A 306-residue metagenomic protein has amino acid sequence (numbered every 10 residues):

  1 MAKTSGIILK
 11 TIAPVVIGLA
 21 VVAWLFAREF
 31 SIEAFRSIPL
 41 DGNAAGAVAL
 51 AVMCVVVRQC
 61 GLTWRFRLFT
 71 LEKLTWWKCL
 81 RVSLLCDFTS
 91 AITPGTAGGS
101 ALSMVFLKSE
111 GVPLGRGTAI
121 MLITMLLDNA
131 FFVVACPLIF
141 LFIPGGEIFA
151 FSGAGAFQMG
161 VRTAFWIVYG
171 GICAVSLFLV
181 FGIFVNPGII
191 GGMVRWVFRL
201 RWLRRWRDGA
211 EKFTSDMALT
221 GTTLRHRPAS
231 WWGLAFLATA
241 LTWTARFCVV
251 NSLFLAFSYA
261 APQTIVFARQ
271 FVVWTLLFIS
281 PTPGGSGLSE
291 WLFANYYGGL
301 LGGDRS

Functional and structural regions predicted by a protein language model:
M1-S37, T89-W202, S286-S306: Transmembrane helix-loop-helix hairpins in multi-pass inner-membrane proteins
I7-I12, D41-L50, T222-F236: Membrane-interface helix starts
F35-A44, E72-T75, G111, T220-P228 (+1 more regions): Helix-boundary and loop/linker segments of multi-pass membrane transporters
L50-R58, C86-T93, D128, A238-T242: Alpha-helical transmembrane segments of multi-pass integral membrane proteins
C60-F88, L253-R269, F293: Membrane-embedded helical hairpins/re-entrant loop segments and their flanking transmembrane helices within multi-pass
V82-F88, G192-M217: Juxtamembrane inter-helical linkers in multi-pass membrane proteins
C86-P94, A256, F271-E290: Transmembrane alpha-helix interface/packing and boundary motifs in multi-pass membrane proteins, characterized by
G209-F257, Q263: Alpha-helical transmembrane segments and their immediate interhelical loop/hinge regions in multi-pass membrane
